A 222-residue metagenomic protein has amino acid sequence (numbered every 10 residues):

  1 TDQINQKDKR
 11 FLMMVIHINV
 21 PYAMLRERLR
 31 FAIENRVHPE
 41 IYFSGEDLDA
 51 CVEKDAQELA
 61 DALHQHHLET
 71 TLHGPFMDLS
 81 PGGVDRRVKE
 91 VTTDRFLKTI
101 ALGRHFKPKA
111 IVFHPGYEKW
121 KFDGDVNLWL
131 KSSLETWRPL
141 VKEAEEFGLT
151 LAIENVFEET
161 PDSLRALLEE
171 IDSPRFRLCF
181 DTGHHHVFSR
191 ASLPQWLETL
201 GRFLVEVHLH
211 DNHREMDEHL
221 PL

Functional and structural regions predicted by a protein language model:
D2-I100, R104: N-terminal pre-domain/capping segments
N5-D8, G82-R177: Active-site acidic/histidine proton-transfer and metal-coordination neighborhood in alpha/beta enzyme cores
M14-V20, P39-I41, T70-L72, I111-F113 (+3 more regions): Hydrophobic faces of well-ordered beta-strands that scaffold small-molecule active sites in alpha/beta enzyme cores
P21-A23, Y42-E46, P75-M77, G116-E118 (+3 more regions): Active-site beta-loop-alpha junctions enriched in small/polar residues
N35, A56-Q57, V88, L128-W129 (+2 more regions): Glycine-rich, phosphate-binding/catalytic loops in enzymes
N35, Q65-H66, F106, F147 (+2 more regions): Helix C-cap/helix->beta junction micro-motif
D78-G83, K119-G124, V187-F188, R214-H219: A short acidic, helix-capping loop that chelates divalent metal ions and anchors anionic groups
R138-L222: Acidic/histidine-rich catalytic cores of soluble enzymes
